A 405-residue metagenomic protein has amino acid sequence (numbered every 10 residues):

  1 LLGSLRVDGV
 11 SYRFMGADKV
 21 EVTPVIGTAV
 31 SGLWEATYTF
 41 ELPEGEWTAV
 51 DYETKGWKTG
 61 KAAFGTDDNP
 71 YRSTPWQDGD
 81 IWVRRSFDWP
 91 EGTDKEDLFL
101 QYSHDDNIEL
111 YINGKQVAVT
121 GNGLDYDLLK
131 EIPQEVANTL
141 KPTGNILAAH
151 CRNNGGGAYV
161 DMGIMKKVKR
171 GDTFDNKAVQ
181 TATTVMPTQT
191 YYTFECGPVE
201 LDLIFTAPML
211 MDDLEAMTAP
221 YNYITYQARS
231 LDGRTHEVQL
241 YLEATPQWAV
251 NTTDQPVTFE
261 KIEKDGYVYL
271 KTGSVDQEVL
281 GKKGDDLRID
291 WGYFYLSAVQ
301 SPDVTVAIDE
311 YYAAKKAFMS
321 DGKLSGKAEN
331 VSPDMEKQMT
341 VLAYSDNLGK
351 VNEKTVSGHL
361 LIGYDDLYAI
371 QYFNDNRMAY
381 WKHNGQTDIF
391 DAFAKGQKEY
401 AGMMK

Functional and structural regions predicted by a protein language model:
L1-G27: Solvent-exposed N-terminal domain segments of exported/luminal and surface proteins
P24-A49, N145-L147, V168-N176, M209-A216 (+1 more regions): Acidic/polar, glycine-enriched structural segments that form the non-catalytic walls/loops of the carbohydrate-binding
I26-Y52, K58-G60, F64-Y71, N122-D125 (+1 more regions): An acidic-aromatic loop/edge-strand motif
W57, G79, F87, E91-G114 (+1 more regions): Aromatic-lined ligand-binding clefts that engage carbohydrates, nucleic acids, or primary amines
D68-W82, V119-D127, S332-Q338: Extracellular beta-rich ligand/substrate-recognition surface
W76-P90, L129-P133, Q189-Y192, Y344: Short beta-strands within extracellular/lumenal beta-sheet-rich domains
R84-E96, Q134-L140, D346-V351: Extracellular and analogous surface-interaction loops
F87, N222-S230: Short, well-ordered beta-strand segments enriched in hydrophobic/aromatic residues
